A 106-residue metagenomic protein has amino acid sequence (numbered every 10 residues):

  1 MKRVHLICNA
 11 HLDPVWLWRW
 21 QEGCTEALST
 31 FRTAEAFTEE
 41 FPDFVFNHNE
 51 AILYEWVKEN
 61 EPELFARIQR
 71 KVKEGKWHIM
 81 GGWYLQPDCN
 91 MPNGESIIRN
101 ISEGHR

Functional and structural regions predicted by a protein language model:
M1-R106: Carbohydrate-active enzymes and regulators
